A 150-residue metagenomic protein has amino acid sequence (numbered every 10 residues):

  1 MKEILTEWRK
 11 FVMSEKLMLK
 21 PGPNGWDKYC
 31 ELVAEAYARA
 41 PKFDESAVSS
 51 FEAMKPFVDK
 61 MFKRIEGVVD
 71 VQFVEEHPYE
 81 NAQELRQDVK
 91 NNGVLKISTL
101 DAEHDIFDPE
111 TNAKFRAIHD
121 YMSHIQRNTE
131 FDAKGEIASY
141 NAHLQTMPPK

Functional and structural regions predicted by a protein language model:
M1-L17: Short acidic, low-complexity intrinsically disordered linear motifs used for protein-protein interactions
V12, C30, A38, D120-M122 (+1 more regions): Compositionally biased, intrinsically disordered low-complexity regions enriched in proline and serine
S14-F107: Glycine-rich short-loop/terminal segments
V71-K150: Core of folded catalytic or high-affinity ligand/protein-binding domains in predominantly eukaryotic proteins
